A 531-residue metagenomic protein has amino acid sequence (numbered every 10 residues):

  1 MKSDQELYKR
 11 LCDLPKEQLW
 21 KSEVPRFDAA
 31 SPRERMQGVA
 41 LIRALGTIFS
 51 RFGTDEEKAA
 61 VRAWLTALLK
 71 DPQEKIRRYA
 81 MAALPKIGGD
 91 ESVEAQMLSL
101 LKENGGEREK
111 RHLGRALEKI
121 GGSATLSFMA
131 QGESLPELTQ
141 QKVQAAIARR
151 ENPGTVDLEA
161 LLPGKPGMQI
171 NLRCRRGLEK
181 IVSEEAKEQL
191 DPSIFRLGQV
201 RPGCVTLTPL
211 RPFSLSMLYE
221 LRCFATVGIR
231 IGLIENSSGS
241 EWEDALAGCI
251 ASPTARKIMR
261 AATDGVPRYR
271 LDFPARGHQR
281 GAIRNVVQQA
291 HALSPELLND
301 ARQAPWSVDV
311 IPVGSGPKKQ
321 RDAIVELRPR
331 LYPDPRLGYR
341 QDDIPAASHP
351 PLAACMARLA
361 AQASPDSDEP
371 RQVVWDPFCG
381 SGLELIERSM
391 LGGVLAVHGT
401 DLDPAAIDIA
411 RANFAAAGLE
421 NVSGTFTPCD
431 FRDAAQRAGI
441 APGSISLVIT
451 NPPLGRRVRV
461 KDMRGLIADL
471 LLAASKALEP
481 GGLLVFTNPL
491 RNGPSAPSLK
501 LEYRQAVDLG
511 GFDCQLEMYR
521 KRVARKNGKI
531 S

Functional and structural regions predicted by a protein language model:
K2-K21, P25-G38, I42-L190, G316-D322 (+1 more regions): Class I S-adenosyl-L-methionine-dependent methyltransferase catalytic core
T155-A301: Non-catalytic nucleic-acid substrate-recognition regions in nucleic-acid-modifying enzymes
P192, Q303-P305, C514: Short beta-strand-initiation
Q199, A301-R302, V313, L509-G511: A short beta-turn/loop motif at secondary-structure boundaries
L210, P274, I311-V313, C429 (+1 more regions): Short loop/turn motifs enriched for small/polar and acidic residues
M259-R260, L297-L298, D309, P345 (+1 more regions): A generic local secondary-structure boundary/capping motif
A262-L271, A304-E326, R330-Y332: Conserved Class I S-adenosyl-L-methionine-dependent methyltransferase catalytic core
L297-I311, V374-F378: Short, surface-exposed recognition loops or helix-turn segments adjacent to catalytic cores
